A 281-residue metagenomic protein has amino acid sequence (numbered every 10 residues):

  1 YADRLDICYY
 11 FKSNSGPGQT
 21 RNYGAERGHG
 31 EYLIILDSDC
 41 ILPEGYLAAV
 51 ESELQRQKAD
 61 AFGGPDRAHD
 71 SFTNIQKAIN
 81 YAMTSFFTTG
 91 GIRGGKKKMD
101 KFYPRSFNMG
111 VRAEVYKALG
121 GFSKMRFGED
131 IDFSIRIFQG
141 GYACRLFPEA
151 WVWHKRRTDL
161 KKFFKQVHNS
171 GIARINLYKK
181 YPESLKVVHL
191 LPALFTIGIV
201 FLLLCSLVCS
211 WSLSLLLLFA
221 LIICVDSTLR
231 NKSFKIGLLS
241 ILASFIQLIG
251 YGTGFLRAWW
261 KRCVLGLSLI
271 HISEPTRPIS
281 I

Functional and structural regions predicted by a protein language model:
Y1-S15: Acidic donor-binding segment of Leloir-type glycosyltransferases
F11-G28, A49, M99, Y103-F107: Glycine-rich, basic loop-to-helix element that forms the pyrophosphate-binding segment of sugar-nucleotide handling
L33: Short aromatic/hydrophobic "clamp" motif used to bind/position activated sugar donors
E44-K77, Y81, W151, K155: Conserved donor NDP-sugar-binding/catalytic core segment of glycosyltransferases
A68, G91-K117, M125-R126, D132 (+4 more regions): A recurrent flexible, glycine/aromatic-enriched loop bordering the glycosyltransferase active site that acts as
S123-L185: Catalytic donor/gating beta->alpha subdomain of glycosyltransferases that bind UDP-sugars
F195-L265: Membrane-embedded multi-pass helical conduit in multi-pass membrane proteins, especially envelope-biosynthetic
I270-E274, P278-I281: Single conserved hydrophobic/aromatic residue that forms the stacking wall/gate of nucleotide- or nucleobase-binding
